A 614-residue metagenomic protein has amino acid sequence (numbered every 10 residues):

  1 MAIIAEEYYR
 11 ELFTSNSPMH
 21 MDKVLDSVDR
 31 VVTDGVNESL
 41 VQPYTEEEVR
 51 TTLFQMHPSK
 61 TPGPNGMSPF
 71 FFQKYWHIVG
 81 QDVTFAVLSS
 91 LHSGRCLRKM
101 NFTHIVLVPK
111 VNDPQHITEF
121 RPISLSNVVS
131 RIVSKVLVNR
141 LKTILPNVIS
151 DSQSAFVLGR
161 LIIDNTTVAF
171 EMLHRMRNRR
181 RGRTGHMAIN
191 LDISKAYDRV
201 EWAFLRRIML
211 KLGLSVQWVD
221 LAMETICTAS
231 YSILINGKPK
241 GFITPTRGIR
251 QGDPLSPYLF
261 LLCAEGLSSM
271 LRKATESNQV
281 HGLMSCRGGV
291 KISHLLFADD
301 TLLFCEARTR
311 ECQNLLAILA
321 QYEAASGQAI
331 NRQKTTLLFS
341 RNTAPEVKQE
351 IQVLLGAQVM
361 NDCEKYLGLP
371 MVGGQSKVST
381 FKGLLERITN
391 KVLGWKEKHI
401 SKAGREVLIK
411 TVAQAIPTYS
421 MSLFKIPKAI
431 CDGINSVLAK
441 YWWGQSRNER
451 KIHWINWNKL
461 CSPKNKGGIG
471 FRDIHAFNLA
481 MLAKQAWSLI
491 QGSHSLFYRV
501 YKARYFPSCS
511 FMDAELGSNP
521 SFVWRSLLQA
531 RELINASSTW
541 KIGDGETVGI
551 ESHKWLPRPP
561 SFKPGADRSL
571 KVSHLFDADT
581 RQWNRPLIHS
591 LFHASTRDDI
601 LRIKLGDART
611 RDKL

Functional and structural regions predicted by a protein language model:
M1-L614: A helix-boundary/hinge signal
